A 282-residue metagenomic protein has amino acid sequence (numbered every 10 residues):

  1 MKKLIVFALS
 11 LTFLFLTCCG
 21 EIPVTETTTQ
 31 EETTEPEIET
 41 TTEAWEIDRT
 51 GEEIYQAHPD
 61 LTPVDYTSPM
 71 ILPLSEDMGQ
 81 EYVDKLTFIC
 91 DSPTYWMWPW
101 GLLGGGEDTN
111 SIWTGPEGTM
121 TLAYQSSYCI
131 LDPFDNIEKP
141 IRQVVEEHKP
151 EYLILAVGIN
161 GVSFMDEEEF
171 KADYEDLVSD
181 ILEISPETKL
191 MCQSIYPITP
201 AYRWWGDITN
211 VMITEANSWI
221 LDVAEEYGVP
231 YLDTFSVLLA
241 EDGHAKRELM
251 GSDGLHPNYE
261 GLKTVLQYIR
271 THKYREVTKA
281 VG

Functional and structural regions predicted by a protein language model:
K2-I89, P93-P99, E276-G282: N-terminal secretory targeting modules
E21-P23, M78-E81, K139-Q143, N160-V162 (+4 more regions): Extracellular glycan-modifying ectodomains
E76-A172: Conserved SGNH/GDSL esterase-like catalytic core that processes O-acyl groups on lipids and polysaccharides
T87, I154, K189-M191, P230: A structural signal for isolated positions on well-ordered beta-strands in alpha/beta enzyme cores
W98, E146-K149, G158, E175 (+3 more regions): Sec-exported extracytoplasmic/periplasmic mature domains
A156, N160, L182-T214: Active-site segments of SGNH/GDSL-like serine hydrolases that catalyze O-acetyl group transfer/hydrolysis on lipids
E167-L177, I213-A216: Charged helix-capping and loop-helix junction motifs
P197-G282: Catalytic His-Asp segment of secreted/periplasmic serine-dependent ester chemistry enzymes
